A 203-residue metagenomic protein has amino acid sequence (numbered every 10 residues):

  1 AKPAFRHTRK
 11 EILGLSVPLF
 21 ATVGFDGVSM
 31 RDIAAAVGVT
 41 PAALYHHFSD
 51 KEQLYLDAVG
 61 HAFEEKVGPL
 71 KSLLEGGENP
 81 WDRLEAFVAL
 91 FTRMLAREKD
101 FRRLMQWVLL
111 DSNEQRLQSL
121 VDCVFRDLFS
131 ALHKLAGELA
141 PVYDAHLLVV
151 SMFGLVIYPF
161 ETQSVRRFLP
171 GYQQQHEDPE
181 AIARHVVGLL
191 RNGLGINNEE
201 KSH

Functional and structural regions predicted by a protein language model:
A1-H7, N198-H203: N-terminal intrinsically disordered/low-complexity leader segments
H7-E11, L15, L19-Q53, D57: Helix-turn-helix
D57, K71-K99, A140-M152, A183: Hydrophobic alpha-helical connector segments
E64-S72, N113-A140, L147, E180-G188: Amphipathic alpha-helical packing segments from all-alpha helical-bundle domains
E65, M94, E98, S112 (+2 more regions): Phosphate/oxyanion-binding loops and surfaces in catalytic or ligand/nucleic-acid-binding neighborhoods
V88-F91, M105-V108, M152, V156 (+1 more regions): Short alpha-helical scaffolding segments that buttress acidic/His motifs in well-ordered protein cores
A96-S119, T162-P170: Amphipathic alpha-helical segments used for helix-helix packing
V142-V165, E177, A181-N192: Hydrophobic alpha-helical segments that form the core of small-molecule binding pockets and/or dimer interfaces
